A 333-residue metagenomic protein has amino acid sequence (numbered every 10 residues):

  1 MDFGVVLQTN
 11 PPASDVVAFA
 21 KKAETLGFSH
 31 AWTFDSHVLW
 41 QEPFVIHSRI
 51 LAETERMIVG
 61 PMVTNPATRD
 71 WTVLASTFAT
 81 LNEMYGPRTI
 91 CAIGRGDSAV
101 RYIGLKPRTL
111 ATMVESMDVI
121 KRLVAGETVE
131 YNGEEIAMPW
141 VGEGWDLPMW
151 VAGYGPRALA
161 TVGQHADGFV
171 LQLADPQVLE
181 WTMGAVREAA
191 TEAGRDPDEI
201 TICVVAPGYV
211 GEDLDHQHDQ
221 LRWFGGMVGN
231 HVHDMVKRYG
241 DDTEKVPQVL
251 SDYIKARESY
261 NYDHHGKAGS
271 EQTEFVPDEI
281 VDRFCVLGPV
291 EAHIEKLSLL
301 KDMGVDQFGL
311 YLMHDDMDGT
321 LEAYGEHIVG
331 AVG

Functional and structural regions predicted by a protein language model:
M1-M62, L147: N-terminal beta1-alpha1-beta2 module of alpha/beta enzyme domains
D2-S14, T64-W71, E143-Y154, G208-G211 (+1 more regions): Active-site mouth loops of central-metabolism enzymes
F3-L7, A31-T33, I58-M62, T89-I93 (+4 more regions): Hydrophobic faces of well-ordered beta-strands that scaffold small-molecule active sites in alpha/beta enzyme cores
P11-A23, T77, G153-T161, L221 (+1 more regions): Short, acidic/polar
G27, I50, L81, I120 (+7 more regions): Conserved, mostly hydrophobic/aromatic
H30-E53, N65, D97-V100, L173-P176 (+1 more regions): Glycine-rich, proline-tolerant flexible connector loops at the mouths of alpha/beta enzymes
F44-T64, L123, E192, Y324-G333: Alpha-helix-loop-beta-strand connector modules within alpha/beta enzyme cores
K106-W140, L179, G184-A185, A190-D302: An alpha-helical appendage that flanks or caps ligand/catalytic pockets
